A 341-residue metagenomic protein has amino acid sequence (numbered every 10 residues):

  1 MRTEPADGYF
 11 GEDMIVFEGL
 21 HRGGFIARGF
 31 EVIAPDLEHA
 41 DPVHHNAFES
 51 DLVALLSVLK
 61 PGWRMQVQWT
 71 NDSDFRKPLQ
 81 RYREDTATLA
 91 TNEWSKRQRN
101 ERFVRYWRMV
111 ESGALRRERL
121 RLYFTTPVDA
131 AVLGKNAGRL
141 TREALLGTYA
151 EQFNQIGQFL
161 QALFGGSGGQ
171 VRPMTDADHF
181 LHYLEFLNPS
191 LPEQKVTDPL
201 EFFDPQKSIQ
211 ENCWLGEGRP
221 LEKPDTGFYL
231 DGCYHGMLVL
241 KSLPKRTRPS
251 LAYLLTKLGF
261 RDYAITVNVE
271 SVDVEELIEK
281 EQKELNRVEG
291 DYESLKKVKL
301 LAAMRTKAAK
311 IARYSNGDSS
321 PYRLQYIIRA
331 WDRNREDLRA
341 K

Functional and structural regions predicted by a protein language model:
M1-K341: Extended, folded cores of ATP/NTP-driven motor/assembly subunits in large transport and secretion machines
